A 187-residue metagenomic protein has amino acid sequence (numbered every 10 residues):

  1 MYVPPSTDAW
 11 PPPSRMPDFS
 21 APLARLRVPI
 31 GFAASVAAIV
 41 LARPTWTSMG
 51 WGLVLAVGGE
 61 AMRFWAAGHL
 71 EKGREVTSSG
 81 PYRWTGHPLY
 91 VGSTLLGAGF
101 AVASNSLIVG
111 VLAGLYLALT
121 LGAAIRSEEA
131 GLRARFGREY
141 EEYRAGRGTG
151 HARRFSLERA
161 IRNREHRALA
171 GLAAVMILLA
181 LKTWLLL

Functional and structural regions predicted by a protein language model:
M1-Y82, L89-L187: Membrane-anchoring alpha-helices and their flanking helix-loop junctions
